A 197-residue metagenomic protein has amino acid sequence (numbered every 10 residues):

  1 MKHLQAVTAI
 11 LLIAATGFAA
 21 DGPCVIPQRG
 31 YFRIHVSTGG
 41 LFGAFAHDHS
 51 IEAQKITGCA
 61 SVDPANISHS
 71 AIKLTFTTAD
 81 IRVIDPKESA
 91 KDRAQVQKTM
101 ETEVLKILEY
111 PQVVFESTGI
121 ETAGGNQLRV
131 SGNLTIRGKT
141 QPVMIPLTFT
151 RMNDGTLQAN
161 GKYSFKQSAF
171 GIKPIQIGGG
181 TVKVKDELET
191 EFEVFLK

Functional and structural regions predicted by a protein language model:
M1-V7: Bacterial N-terminal signal peptides that target proteins for export
A14-T16: N-terminal signal peptide c-region/cleavage motif recognized by signal peptidases
A19-K197: Low-complexity, acidic/polar, glycine-enriched regions of mature
